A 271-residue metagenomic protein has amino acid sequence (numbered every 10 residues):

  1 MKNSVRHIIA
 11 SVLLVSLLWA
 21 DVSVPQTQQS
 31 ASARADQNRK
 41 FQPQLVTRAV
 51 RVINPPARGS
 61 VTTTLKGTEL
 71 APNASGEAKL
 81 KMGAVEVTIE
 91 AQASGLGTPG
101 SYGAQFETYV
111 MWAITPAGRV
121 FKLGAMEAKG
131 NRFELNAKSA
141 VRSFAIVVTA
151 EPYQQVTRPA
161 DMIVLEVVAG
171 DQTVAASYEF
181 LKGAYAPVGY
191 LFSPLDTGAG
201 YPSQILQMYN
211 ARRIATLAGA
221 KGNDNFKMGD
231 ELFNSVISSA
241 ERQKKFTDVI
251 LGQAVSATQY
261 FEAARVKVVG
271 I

Functional and structural regions predicted by a protein language model:
K2-V12: Bacterial N-terminal signal peptides that target proteins for export
A10-A20: Bacterial N-terminal signal peptides
Q29-N38, Q44-V52, P56, K66-L70 (+5 more regions): Long, charged/polar, soluble alpha-helical segments
E90-A93, T98-P99, G130-S139: Exposed aromatic-hydrophobic patches
G97-S101, R119-V120, Q154-T157, S239: Short beta-strands and strand-coil junctions in structured, solvent-facing domains, enriched
Y102-Y109: Short coil-to-beta strand junction motifs in C2/discoidin
A117-A125: Surface-exposed loop/edge segments in extracytoplasmic proteins
A140-V147: Noncatalytic modules at the cell exterior or secretory-pathway interfaces, chiefly beta-strand-rich lectin/adhesion
